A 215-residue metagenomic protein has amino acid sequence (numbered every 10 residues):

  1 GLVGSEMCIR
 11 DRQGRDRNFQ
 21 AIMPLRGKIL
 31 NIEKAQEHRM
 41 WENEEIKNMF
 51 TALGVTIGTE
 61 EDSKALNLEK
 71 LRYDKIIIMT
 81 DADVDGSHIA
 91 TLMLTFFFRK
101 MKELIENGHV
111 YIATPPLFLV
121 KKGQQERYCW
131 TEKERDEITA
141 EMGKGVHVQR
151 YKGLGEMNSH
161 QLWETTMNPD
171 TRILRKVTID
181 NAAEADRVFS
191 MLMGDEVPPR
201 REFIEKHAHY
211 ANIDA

Functional and structural regions predicted by a protein language model:
G1, S5-E6, R10-A215: Conserved phosphate-chemistry cores used by DNA topoisomerases
